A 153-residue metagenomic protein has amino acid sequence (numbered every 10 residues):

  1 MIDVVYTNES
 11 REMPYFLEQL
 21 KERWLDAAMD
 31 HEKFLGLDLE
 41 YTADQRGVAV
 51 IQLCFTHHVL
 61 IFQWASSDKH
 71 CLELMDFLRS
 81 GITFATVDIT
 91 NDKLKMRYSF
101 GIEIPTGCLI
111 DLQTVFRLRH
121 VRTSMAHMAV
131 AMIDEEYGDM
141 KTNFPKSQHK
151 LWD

Functional and structural regions predicted by a protein language model:
M1-L35, L39, S67-D68, L112: N-terminal accessory regions of nucleic-acid-interacting proteins
M1-Y6, H57-L72, F77-L78, I82-D153: Active-site-proximal helix-loop-helix substrate-binding element of RNase H-like nuclease domains
D30-H31, R46-G47, L78-G81: Short, well-ordered loop/turn elements at secondary-structure boundaries
L37-D38, I51, A85: Structural signal for hydrophobic/aromatic residues that build the beta-strand cores of folded beta-sheet domains
A43-H58: A short alpha/beta connector and helix-capping loop motif
